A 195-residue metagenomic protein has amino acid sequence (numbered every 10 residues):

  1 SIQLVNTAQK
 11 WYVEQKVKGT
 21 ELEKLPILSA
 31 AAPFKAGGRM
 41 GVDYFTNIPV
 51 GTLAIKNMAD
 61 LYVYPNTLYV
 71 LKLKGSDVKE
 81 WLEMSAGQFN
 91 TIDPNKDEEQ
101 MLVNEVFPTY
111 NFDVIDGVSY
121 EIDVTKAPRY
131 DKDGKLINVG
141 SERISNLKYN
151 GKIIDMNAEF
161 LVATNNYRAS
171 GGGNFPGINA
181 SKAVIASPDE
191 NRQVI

Functional and structural regions predicted by a protein language model:
S1-I195: Catalytic centers of hydrolytic enzymes
